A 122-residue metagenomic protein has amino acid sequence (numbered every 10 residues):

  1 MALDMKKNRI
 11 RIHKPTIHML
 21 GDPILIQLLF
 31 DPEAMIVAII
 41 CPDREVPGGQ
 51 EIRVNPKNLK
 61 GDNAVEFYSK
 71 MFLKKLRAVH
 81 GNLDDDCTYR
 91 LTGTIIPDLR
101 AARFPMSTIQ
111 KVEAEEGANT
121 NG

Functional and structural regions predicted by a protein language model:
M1-K7: Glycine-rich loop/turn
A2, L25-L29, T92: Short, surface-exposed charged micro-motifs
N8-G21, A64-L76: Short beta-strand-centered segments at strand-helix junctions
R9-R44: Short, well-structured hydrophobic secondary-structure segments
P32-A34, I39-G122: Mature exported/compartmentalized surface modules and terminal targeting/interaction regions
